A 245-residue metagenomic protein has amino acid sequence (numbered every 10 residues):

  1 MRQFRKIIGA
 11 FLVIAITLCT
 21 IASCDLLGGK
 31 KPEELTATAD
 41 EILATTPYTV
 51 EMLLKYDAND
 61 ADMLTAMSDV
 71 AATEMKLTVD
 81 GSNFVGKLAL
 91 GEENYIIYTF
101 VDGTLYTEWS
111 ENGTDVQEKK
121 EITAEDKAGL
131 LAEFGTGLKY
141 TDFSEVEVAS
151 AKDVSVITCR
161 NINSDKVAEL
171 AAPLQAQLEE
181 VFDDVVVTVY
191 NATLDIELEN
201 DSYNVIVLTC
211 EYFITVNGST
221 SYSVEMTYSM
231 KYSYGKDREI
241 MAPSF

Functional and structural regions predicted by a protein language model:
R2-L27: Sec-dependent N-terminal signal peptides of Gram-positive bacterial secreted proteins and lipoproteins
C19-T78, R238-F245: N-terminal leader/targeting segments and the immediate start of mature chains
P32-L35, G113-E121, T220-Y222: Tryptophan-centered short beta-strand motifs
T46-Y56, S68-L88, I96, G103-L105 (+4 more regions): One face of beta-strands
A61-V70, V85-E92, D126-D142, Q177-T188: Short, solvent-exposed secondary-structure boundary motifs
E74-E133: An acidic-aromatic
E111-Q177: Flexible, processing/modification-adjacent segments and terminal tails in exported/periplasmic/extracellular proteins
D153-F245: Gly/Pro-enriched, hydrophobic low-complexity segments that function as extracytoplasmic propeptides/linkers
